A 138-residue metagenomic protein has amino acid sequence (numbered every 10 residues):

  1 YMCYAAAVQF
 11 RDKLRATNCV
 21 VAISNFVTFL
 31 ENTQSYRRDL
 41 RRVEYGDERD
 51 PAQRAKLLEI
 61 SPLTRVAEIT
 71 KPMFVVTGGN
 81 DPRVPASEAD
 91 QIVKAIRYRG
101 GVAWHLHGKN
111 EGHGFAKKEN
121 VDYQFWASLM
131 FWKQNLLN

Functional and structural regions predicted by a protein language model:
Y1-N138: Active-site-proximal cap/loop segments of hydrolase catalytic domains
